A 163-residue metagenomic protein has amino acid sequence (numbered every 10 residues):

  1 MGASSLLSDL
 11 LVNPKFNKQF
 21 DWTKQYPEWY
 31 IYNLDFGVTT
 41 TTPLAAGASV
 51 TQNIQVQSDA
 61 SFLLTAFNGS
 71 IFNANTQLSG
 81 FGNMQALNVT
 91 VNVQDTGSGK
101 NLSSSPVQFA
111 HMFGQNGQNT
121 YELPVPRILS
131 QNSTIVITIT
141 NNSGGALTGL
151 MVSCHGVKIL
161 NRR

Functional and structural regions predicted by a protein language model:
M1-R163: Beta-strand-centric surfaces of beta-sandwich/beta-rich domains
